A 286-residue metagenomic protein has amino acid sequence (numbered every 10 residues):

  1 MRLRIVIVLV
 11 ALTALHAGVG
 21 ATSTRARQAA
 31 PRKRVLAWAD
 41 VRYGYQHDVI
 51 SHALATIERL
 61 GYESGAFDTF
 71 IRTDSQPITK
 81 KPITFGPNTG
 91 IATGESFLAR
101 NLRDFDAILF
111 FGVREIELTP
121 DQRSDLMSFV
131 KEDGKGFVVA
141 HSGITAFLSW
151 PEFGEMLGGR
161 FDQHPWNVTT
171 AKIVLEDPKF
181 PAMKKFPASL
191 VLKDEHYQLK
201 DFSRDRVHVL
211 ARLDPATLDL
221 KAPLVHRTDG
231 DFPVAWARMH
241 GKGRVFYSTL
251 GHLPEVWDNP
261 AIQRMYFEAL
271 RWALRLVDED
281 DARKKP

Functional and structural regions predicted by a protein language model:
M1-R4: Positively charged n-region of N-terminal signal peptides that target proteins for export
V6-G18: Bacterial N-terminal signal peptides
A17-Q28: Signal peptide processing junction and immediate N-terminal pro/mature segment of secreted/exported proteins
R27-K33, D48-S51, T56-S64, T73 (+4 more regions): Extracellular ligand-binding/catalytic regions of CAZymes and related secreted enzymes and adhesion modules
V35-D40, A99-L148, K242, S248: Short alpha-beta junction capping motif
W38-H52: Extracytoplasmic "Venus flytrap"
D68, G159, N167-G241: Catalytic beta-strand/loop cores that center a nucleophilic Ser/Cys/Thr and support acyl-enzyme chemistry
T73-N101: Glycine-rich, highly charged phosphate/nucleotide-binding loops
